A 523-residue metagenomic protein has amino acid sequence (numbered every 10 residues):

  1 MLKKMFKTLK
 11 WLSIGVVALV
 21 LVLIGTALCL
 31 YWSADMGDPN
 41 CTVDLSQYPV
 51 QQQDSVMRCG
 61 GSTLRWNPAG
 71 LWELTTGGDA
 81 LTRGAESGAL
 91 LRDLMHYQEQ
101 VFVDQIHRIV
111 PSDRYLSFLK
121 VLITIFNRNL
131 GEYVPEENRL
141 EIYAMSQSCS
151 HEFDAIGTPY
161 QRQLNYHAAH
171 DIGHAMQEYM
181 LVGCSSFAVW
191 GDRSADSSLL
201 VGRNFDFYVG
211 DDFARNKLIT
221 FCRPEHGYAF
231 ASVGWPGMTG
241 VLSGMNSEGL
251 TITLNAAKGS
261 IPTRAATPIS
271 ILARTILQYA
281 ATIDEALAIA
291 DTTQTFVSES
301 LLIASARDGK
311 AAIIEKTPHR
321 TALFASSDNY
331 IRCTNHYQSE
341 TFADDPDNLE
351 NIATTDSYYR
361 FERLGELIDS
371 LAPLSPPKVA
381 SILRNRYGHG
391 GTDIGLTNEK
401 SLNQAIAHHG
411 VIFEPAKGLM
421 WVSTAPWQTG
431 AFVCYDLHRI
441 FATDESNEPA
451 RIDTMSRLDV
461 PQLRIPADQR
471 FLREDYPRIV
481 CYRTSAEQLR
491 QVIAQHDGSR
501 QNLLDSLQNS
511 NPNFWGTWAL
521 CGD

Functional and structural regions predicted by a protein language model:
M1-V22: N-terminal Sec-pathway targeting helices
K10, R203, K217, R274 (+1 more regions): Basic side chains
S13, S112-Y115, A257-I261: Short, flexible segments with low predicted structural confidence
V20-Q177, L181-G183, L277-A311, H319 (+1 more regions): C-terminus-biased signal that marks the final domain/tail of proteins
R162-L272, A288, H408-I412, M420-S423: Internal mixed beta-strand/loop scaffold within catalytic domains of large alpha/beta enzymes
V209-G210, S260-T263, H319-L323, T429-F432: A short local loop/turn or secondary-structure capping micro-motif enriched for an aromatic residue
G234-I252, G259-I261, E285-D291, T295-L323: Structured soluble/peripheral alpha/beta segments that form catalytic or ligand/cofactor-binding pockets
S326-S327: Flexible, polar/acidic helix-loop-strand segments at domain edges
